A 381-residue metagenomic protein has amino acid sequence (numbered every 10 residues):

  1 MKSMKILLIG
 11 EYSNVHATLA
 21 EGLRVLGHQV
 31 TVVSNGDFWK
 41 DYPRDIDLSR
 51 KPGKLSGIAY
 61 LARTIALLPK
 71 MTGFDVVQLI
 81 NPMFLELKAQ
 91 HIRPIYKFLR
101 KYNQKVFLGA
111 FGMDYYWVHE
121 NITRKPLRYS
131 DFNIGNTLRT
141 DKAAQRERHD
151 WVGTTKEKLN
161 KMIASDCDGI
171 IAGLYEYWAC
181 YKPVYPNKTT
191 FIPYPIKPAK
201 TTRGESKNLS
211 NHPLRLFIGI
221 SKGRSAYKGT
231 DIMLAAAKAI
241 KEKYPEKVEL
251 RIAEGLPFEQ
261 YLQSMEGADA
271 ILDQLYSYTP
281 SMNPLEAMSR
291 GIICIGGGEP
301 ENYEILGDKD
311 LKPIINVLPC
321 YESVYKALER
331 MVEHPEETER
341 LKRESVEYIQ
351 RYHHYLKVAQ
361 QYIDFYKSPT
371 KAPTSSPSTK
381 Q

Functional and structural regions predicted by a protein language model:
Y42-D45, S49, L108-T154, G223 (+1 more regions): Acceptor-binding helix/loop patch of EC 2.4 sugar-transfer enzymes, predominantly nucleotide-sugar-dependent
I65-T72, I95-K101, D131-I170: Membrane-proximal helix-turn-helix segments that form the acceptor-binding/catalytic region of lipid-linked
W117-V118, R148-T189, A235: A short, active-site helix/loop in glycosyltransferases that binds the activated sugar's phosphate group
T190-K228, L234: Conserved donor-binding/catalytic core segment of Leloir-type glycosyltransferases
E266-T279, I292: Acidic donor-binding loop of glycosyltransferase active sites
I293-P300: Short hydrophobic beta-strand element within catalytic cores of glycosyltransferases and related nucleotide-activated
E304-L328: Change "using UDP/GDP/dTDP sugars" to "using nucleotide sugars
E336-K367: A charged, aromatic-enriched C-terminal amphipathic alpha-helix characteristic of glycosyltransferases across folds
